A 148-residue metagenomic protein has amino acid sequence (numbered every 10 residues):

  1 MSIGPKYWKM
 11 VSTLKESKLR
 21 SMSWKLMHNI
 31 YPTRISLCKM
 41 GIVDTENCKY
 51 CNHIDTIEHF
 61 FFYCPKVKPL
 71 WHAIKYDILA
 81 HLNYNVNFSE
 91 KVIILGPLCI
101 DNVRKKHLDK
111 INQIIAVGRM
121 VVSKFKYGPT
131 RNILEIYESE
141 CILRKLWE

Functional and structural regions predicted by a protein language model:
M1-E148: Family-specific functional microsites
